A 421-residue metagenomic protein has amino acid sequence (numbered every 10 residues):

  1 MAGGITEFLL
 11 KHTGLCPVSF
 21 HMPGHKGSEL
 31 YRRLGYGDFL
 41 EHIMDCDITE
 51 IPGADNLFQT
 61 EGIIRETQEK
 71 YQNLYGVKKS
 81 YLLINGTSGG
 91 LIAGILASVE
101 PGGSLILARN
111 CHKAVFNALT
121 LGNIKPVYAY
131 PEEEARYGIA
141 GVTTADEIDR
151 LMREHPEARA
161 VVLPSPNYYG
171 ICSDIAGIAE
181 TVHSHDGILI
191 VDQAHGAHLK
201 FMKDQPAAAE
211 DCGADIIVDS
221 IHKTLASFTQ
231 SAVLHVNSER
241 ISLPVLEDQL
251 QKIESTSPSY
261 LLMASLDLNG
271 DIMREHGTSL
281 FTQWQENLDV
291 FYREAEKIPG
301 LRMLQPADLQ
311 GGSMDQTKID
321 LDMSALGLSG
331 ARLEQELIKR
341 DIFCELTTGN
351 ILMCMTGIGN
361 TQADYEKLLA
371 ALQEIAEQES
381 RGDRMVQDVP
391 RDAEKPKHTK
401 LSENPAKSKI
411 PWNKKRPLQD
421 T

Functional and structural regions predicted by a protein language model:
M1-I43: N-terminal glycine-rich, Lys/His-bearing helix-loop that initiates the first secondary-structure elements of many
T6-L10, L74-V77, T87-Q305, M323: Conserved PLP-enzyme active-site core in the AAT-like
P23-H25, P164-P166, D322-S324, G357: Structured loops at beta-to-helix junctions and adjacent beta-edge loops in soluble globular domains
I43-G86: Conserved N-terminal alpha-helix of the aminotransferase class I/II PLP-enzyme fold
A54, Y81-L83, V161-P164, L352-M355: Short glycine-rich or small-residue beta-strand-to-loop segments that form or flank ligand, phosphate, metal/Fe-S
V290-T421: Conserved C-terminal alpha-helix-loop-beta "cap" of PLP-dependent enzymes that closes/shapes the active-site mouth
